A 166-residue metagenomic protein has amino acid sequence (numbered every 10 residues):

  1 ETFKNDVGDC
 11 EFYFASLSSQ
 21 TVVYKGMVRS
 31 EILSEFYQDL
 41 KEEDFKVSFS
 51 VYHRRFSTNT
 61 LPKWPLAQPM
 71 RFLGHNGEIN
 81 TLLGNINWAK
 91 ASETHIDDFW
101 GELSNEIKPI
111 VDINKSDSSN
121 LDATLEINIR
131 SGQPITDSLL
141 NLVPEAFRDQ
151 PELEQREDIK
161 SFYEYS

Functional and structural regions predicted by a protein language model:
E1-S166: Conserved short alpha-helical segments that host acidic/polar catalytic motifs at enzyme active sites
